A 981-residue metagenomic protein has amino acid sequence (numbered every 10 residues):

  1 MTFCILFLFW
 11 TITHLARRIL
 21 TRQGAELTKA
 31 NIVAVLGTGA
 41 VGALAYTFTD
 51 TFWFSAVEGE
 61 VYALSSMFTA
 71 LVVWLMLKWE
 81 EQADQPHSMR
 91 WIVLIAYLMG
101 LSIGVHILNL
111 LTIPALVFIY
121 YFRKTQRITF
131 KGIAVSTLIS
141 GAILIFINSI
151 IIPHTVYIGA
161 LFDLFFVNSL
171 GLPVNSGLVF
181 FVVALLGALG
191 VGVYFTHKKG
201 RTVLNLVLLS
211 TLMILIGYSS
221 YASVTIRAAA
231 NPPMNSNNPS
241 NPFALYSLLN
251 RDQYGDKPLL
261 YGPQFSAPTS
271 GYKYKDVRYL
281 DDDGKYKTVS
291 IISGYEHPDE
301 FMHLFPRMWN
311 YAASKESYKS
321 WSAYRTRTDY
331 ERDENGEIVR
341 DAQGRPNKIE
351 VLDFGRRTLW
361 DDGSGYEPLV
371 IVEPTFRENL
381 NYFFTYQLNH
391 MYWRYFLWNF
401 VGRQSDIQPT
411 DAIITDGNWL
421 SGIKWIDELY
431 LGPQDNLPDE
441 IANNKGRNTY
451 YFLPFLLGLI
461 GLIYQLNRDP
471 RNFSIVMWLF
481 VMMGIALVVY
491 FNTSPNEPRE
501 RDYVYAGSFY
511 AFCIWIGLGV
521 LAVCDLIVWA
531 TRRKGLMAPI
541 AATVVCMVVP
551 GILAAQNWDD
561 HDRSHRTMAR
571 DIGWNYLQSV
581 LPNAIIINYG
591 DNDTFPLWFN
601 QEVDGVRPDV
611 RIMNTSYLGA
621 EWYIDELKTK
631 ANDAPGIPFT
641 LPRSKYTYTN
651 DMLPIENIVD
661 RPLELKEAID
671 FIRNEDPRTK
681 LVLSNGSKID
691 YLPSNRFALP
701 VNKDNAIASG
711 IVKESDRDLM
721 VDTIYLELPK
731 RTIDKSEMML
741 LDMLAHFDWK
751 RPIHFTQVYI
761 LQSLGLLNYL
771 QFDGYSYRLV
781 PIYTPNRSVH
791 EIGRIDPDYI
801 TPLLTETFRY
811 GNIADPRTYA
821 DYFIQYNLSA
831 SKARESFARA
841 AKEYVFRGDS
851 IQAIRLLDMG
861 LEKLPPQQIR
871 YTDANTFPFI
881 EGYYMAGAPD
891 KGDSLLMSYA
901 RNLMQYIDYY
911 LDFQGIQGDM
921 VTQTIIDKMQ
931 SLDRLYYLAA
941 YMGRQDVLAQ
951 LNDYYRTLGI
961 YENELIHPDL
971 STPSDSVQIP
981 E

Functional and structural regions predicted by a protein language model:
M1-F7: Short hydrophobic/aromatic helix or loop-helix immediately within or flanking a transmembrane segment in polytopic
T13-G24, L36, T51-F52, V57-S66 (+4 more regions): ER/secretory pathway lumenal C-terminal domains and tails of membrane proteins involved in glycoprotein biogenesis
L27-I32: Interfacial loop-to-helix junctions that mark the boundaries of transmembrane helices in multi-pass membrane
G39-T47, M99: Short helix- or helix-capping micro-motifs that position conserved polar/aromatic residues at function-defining sites
